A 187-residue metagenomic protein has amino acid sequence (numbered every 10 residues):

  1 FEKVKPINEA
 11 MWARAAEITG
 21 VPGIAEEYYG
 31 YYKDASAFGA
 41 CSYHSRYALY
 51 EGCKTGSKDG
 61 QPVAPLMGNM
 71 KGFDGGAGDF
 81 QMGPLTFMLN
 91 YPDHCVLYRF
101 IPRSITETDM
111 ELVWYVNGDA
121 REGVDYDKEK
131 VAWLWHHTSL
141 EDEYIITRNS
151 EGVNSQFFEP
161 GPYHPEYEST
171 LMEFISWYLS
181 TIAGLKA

Functional and structural regions predicted by a protein language model:
F1-A187: C-terminal catalytic domain of Rieske-type non-heme iron oxygenases
